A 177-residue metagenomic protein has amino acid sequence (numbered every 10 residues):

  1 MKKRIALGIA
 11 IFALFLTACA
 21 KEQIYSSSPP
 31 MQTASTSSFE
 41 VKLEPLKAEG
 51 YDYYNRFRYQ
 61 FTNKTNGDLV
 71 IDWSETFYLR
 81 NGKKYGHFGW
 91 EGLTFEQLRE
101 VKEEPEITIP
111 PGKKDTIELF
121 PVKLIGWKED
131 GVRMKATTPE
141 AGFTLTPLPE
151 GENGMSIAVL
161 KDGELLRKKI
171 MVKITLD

Functional and structural regions predicted by a protein language model:
M1-L7: Bacterial N-terminal signal peptides that target proteins for export
F15-A18: C-terminal motif of bacterial Sec signal peptides marking the signal peptidase cleavage site
K21-Y53, K64: Low-complexity, acidic Ser/Thr/Pro/Gly-rich terminal tails and inter-domain linkers that flank the onset of structured
S26-M31, F120-D177: Surface-exposed edge beta-strand/loop patches
Y51-R58, G151-N153: Short, solvent-exposed loop/turn segments enriched in Ser/Thr/Gly
R58-K64: Beta-strand cores of secreted/periplasmic/IMS beta-sandwich domains, seen most often in copper-related folds
T62, L79, A158-L160: A generic structural motif
K64-L124, L176: The feature marks short-to-medium sequence segments in extracytoplasmic or secretory-pathway proteins
